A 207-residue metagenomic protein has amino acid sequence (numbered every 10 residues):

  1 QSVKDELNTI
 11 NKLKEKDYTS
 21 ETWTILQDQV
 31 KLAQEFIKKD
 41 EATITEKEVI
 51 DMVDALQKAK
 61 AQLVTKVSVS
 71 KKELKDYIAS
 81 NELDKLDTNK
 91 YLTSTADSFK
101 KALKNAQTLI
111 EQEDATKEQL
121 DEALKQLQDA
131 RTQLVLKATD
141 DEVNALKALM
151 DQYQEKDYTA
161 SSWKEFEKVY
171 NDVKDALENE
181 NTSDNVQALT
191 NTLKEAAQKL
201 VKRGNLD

Functional and structural regions predicted by a protein language model:
Q1-D207: Beta-rich interaction/scaffold domains
